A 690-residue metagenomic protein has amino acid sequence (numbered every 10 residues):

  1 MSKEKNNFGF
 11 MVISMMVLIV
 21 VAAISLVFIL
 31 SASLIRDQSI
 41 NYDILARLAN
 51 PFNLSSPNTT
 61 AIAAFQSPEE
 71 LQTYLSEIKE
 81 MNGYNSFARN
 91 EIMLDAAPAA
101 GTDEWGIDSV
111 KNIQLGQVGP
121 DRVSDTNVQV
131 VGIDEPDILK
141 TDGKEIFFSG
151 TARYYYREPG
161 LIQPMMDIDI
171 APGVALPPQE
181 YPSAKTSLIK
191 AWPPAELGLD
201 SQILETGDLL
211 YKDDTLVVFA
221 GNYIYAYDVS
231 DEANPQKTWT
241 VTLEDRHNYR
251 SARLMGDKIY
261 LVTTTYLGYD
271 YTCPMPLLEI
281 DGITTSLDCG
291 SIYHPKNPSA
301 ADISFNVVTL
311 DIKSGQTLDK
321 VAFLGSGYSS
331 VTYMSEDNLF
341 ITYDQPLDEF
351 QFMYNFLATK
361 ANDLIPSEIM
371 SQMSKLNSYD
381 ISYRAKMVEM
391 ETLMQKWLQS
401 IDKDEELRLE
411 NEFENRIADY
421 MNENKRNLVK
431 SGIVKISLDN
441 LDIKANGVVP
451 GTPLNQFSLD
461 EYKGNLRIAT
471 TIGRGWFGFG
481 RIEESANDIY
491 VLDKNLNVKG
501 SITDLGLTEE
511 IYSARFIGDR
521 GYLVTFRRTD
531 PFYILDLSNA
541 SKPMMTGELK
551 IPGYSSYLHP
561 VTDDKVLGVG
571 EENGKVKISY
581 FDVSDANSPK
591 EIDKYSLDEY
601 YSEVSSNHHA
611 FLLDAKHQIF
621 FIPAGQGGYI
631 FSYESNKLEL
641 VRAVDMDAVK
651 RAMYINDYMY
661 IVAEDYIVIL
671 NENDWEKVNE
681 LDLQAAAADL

Functional and structural regions predicted by a protein language model:
M1-F8: N-terminal Lys/Arg-rich, disordered targeting/topogenic segments
G9-L690: Beta-sheet-rich non-transmembrane sensory/scaffold domains
